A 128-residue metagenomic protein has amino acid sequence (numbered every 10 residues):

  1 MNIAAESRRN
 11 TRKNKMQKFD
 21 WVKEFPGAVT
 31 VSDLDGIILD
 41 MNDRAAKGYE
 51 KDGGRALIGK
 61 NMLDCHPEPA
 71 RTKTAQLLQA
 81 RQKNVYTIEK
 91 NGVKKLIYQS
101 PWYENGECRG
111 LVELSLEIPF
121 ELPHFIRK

Functional and structural regions predicted by a protein language model:
I3-K18, E117-E121: Short, charged amphipathic alpha-helical "coupling" segments at sensory-output junctions in signaling proteins
T11-M41: Sensory modules in modular signal-transduction proteins
D35, D40, R44-R127: Sensory/regulatory domains in signal-transduction proteins
